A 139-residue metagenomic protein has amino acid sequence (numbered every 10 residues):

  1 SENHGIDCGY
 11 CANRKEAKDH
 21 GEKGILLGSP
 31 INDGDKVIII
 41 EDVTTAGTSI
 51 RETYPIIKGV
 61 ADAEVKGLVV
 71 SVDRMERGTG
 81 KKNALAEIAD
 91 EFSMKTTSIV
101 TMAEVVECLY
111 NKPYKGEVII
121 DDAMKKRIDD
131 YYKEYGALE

Functional and structural regions predicted by a protein language model:
S1-V37, T48-E52: Short, glycine/charge-rich flexible loops or terminal/linker lids adjacent to PRPP-binding catalytic cores
K18, T45, M75-R77: Glycine-/small-residue-rich active-site loops that bind phosphorylated ligands and cofactors
I38-I39, E64: Conserved beta-strand segments that form the floor/walls of ligand-binding pockets within enzyme and binding domains
E41-V43, G47: DG-centered beta-turn motif at the end of beta-strands
P55-E139: PRPP-dependent phosphoribosyltransferase catalytic core
